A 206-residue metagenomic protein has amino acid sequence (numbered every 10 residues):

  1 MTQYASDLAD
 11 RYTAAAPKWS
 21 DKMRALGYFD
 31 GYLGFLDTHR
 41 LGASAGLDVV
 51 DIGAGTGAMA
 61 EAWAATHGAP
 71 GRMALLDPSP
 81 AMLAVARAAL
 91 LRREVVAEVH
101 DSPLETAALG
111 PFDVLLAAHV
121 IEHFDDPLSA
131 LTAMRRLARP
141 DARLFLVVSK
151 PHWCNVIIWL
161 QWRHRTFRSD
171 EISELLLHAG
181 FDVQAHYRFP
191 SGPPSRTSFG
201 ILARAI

Functional and structural regions predicted by a protein language model:
M1-G42, A62: Conserved class I S-adenosyl-L-methionine
V50-E105: Class I SAM-dependent methyltransferase SAM/SAH-binding core
L116: A conserved beta-strand element that flanks and buttresses the S-adenosyl-L-methionine
H119-V120: Short catalytic micro-motifs in class I SAM-dependent methyltransferases
L128-P140: A short glycine-rich, Lys/Arg-flanked "PGG" loop and its adjoining helix->strand segment in the class I
D141-S149: Conserved beta-strand signature within the Rossmann-like core of class I S-adenosyl-L-methionine
V156-E171: Acceptor-substrate binding/catalytic loop of class I
P190-I206: Core SAM-dependent methyltransferase catalytic element
